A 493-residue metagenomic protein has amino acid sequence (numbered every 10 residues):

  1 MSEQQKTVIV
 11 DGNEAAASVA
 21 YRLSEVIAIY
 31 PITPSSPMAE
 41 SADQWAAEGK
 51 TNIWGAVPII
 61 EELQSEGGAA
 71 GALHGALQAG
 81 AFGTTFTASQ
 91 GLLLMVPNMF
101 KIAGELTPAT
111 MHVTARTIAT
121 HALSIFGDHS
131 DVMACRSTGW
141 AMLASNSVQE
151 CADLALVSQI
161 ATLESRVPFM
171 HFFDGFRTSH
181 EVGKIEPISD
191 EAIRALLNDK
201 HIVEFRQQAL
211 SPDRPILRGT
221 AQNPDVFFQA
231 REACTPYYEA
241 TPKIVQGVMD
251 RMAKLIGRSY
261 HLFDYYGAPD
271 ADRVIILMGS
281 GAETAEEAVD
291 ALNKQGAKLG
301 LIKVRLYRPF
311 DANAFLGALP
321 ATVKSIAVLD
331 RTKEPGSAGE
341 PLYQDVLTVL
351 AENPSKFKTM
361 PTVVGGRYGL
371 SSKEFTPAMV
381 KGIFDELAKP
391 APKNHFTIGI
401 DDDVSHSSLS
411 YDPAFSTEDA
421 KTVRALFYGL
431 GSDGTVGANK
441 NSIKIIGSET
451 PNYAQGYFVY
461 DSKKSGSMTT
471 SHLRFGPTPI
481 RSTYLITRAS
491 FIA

Functional and structural regions predicted by a protein language model:
M1-A134, G139, L156-V157, P377-A378 (+2 more regions): Thiamine diphosphate
V26-E62, L255, P269-D270, V274-R305 (+2 more regions): Anionic-ligand anchoring segments at beta-strand to alpha-helix junctions in alpha/beta enzyme folds, i.e., glycine
T33-S36, Q64-G67, A88-L93, M99-K101 (+8 more regions): Acidic, glycine-rich active-site loops and adjacent beta-strand->loop/helix elements that engage anionic groups
W54-P58, F169-D264: Conformationally flexible catalytic loops at phosphate/diphosphate-handling active centers
I60, Q64-E66, H121-W140, A312-E334 (+1 more regions): A structural-propensity feature for long, helix-poor, extended segments
A122-I125, I244-Y260, L277-T284, V304-D311: A general structural motif
I125-G175, D199-K200, E352-G369: Conserved thiamine diphosphate
S325-T417: Peripheral docking tails and interdomain loops at the edges of cofactor- or intermediate-handling domains
